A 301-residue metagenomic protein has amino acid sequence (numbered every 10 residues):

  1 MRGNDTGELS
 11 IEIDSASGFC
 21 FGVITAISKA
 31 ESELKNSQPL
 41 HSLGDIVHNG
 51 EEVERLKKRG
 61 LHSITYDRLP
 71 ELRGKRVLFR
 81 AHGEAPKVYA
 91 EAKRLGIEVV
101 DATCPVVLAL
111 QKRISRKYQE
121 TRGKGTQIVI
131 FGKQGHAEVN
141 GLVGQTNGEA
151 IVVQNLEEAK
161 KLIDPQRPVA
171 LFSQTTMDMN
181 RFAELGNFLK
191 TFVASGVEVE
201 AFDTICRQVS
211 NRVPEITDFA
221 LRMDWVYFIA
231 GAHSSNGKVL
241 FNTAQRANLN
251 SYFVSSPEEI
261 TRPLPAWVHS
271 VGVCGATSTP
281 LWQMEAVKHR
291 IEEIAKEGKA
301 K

Functional and structural regions predicted by a protein language model:
M1-K301: The feature marks the mature, well-folded catalytic cores of soluble enzymes
